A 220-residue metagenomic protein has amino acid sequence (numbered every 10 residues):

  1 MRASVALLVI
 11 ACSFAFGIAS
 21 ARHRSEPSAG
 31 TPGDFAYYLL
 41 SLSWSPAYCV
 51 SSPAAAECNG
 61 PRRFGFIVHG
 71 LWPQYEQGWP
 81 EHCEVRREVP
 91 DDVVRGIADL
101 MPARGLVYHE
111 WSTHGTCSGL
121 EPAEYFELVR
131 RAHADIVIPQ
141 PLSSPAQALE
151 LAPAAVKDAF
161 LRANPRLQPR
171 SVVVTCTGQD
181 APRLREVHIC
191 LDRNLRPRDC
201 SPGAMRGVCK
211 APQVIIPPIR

Functional and structural regions predicted by a protein language model:
M1-S4: Positively charged n-region of N-terminal signal peptides that target proteins for export
A6-A15: Bacterial N-terminal signal peptides
I18-S20: Sec/Tat signal peptide C-region and signal peptidase I cleavage site
R22-A29, V89, V93, P102-R220: C-terminal, well-folded lobe of enzymatic/effector domains
E26-A103: Betabetaalpha-Me/HNH-type nuclease active-site subdomain
